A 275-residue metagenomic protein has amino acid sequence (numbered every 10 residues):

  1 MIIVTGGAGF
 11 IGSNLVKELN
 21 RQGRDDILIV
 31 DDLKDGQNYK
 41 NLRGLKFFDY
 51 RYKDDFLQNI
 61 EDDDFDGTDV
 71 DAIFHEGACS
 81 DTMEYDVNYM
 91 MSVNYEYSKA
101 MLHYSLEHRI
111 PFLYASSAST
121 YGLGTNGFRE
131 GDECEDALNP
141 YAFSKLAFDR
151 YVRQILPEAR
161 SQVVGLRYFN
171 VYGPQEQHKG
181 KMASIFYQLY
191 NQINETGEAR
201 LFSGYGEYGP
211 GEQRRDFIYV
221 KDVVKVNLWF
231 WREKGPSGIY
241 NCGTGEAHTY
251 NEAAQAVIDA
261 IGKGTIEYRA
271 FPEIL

Functional and structural regions predicted by a protein language model:
I2-Q22: N-terminal Rossmann NAD(P)H-binding glycine-rich loop of SDR-like oxidoreductase domains
T5, V30, I73-G77, F112-A118 (+1 more regions): SDR active-site strand-loop-helix element
R24, H108-I110: A short helix->loop->beta-strand "cap" motif at the edges of active sites that frequently abuts
I29-L57: Glycine-rich phosphate-binding loop and adjoining beta1-alpha1-beta2 segment of Rossmann-like nucleotide-binding folds
G44, K53, N59-V93: NAD(P)H-binding glycine-rich loop region in Rossmannoid oxidoreductase-like domains and their noncatalytic homologs
S92, E96-A100, E107, T120-G165 (+3 more regions): Catalytic helix-loop patch of NAD(P)-dependent Rossmann-fold dehydrogenases
I193-L275: C-terminal substrate-binding subdomain of Rossmann-fold SDR/epimerase-dehydratase oxidoreductases
